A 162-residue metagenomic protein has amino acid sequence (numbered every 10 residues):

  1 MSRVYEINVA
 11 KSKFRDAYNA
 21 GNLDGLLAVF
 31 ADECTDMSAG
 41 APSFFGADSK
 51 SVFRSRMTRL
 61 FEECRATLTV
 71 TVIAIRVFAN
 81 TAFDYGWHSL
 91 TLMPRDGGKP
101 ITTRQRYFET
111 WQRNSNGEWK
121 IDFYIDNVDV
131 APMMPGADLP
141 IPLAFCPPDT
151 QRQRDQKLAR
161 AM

Functional and structural regions predicted by a protein language model:
M1-E33, N80, P132-M162: Short, low-complexity N-terminal intrinsically disordered segments enriched in polar/charged residues
S2-A10, L23-N80, W87, T102: A solvent-exposed, acidic/Ser-Thr-rich amphipathic alpha-helical stretch
S38, P94-R95, N114: Acidic surface patches and DE-rich sequence motifs
F44, P94-G98: A generic structural signal for short coil/turn motifs at secondary-structure boundaries
F45-S49, R104-Q105, L139-A144: Juxtamembrane/interface motifs at transmembrane-helix termini
I75-A82, G98, W111-E118: A short, structured loop/turn motif at beta-sheet edges
L90-T91: Short glycine/acidic-enriched loop and turn motifs that connect beta-strands
R104-D138: Short beta-strand edge/turn micro-motifs at domain boundaries
